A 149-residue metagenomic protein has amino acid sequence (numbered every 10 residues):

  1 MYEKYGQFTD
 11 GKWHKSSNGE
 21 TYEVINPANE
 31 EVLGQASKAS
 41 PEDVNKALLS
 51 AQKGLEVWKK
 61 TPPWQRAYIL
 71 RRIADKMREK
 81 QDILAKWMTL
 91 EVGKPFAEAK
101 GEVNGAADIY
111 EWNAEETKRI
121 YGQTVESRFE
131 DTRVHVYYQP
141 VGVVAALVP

Functional and structural regions predicted by a protein language model:
M1-A28: Hydrophobic face of amphipathic alpha-helices that form TPR/SEL1-like repeat modules and related alpha-solenoid
Q7, K15, T89, K118 (+1 more regions): Short glycine- and Lys/Arg-enriched binding-loop motifs that mark or flank ligand-binding interfaces
G11, E30, R66, Y110 (+1 more regions): Residue-level signature of catalytic and energy-coupling elements of molecular machines, predominantly ATP/GTP-dependent
H14, S37, F96, V125 (+1 more regions): Short, flexible micro-motifs
G19, A107, V141-G142: Structural motif
N26, K38, Y138: Conserved strand-loop elements at the edges of beta-sheets that form or border functional pockets
L33-Y121, D131: Glycine-rich loop-to-alpha-helix module at the N-terminal edge of alpha/beta enzyme cores
Q123-P149: Conserved small-residue-rich beta-alpha loop and adjacent elements that most often cradle the phosphate/pyrophosphate
